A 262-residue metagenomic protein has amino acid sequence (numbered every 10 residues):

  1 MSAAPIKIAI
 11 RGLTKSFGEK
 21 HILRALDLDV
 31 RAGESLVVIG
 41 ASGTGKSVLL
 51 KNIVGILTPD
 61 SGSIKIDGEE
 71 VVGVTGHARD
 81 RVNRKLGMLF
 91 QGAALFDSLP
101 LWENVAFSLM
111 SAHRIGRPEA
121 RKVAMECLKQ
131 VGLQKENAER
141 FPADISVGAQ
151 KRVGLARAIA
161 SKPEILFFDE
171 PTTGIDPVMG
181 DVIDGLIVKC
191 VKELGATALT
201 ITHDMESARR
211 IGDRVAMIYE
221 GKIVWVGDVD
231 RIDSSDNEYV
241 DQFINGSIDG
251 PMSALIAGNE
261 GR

Functional and structural regions predicted by a protein language model:
V54: Helix-to-loop junction immediately C-terminal to a conserved catalytic motif
E70, P118-E136: Conserved ABC ATPase "signature" region
L99-F107: Short coil-to-helix segment of the ABC ATPase nucleotide-binding domain corresponding to the Q-loop/switch region
F141-I145, A149: Conserved ABC ATPase signature
K162: Conserved catalytic motifs of ABC-family nucleotide-binding domains
L166-D169: Catalytic Walker B motif of ABC-type/P-loop ATPase nucleotide-binding domains
